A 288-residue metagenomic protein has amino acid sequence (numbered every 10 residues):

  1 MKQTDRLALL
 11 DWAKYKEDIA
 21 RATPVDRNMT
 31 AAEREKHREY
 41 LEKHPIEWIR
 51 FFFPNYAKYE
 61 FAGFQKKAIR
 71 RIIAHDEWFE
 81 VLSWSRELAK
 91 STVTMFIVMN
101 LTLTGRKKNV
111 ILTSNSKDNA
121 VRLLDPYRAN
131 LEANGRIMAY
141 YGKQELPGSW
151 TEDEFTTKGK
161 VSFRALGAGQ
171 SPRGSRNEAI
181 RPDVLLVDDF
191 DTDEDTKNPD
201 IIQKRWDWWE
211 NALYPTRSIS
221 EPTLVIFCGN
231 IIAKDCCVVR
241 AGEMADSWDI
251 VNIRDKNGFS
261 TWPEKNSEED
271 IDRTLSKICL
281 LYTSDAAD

Functional and structural regions predicted by a protein language model:
M1-W78: N-terminal accessory segments
E77-T94: Walker A/P-loop
M95-T104: Walker A/P-loop NTP-binding motif
T104-N115: Conserved SF1/SF2 helicase motif Ia
T113-G169: Conserved nucleotide-state-sensing and coupling region of NTP-binding domains
T156-K197: Conserved RecA-like ASCE ATPase "motif II neighborhood" in helicase/translocase motors
V187-K256: Signature of the SF2 helicase/ATPase Hel1-core->accessory helical subdomain module
Y282-D288: Conserved small/polar residues in nucleotide/adenosyl-binding loops
